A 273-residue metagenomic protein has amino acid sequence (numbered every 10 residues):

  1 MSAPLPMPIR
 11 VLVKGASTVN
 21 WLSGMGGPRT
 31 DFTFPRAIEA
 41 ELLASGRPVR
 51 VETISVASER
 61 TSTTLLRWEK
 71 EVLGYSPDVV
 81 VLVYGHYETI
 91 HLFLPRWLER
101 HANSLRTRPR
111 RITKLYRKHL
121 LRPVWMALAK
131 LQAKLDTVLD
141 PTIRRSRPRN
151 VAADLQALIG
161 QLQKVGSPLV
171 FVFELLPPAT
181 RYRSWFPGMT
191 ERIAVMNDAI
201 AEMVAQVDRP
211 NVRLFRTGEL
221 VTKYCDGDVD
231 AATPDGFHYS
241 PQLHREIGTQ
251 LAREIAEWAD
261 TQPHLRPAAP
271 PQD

Functional and structural regions predicted by a protein language model:
M1-V81, D226, Y239-Q242, H264: Serine-esterase "nucleophile elbow" of acetyl-processing enzymes
A44, R67-D273: Alpha-helical cap/lid subdomain in secreted, periplasmic, or secretory-pathway luminal O-acyl-processing enzymes
